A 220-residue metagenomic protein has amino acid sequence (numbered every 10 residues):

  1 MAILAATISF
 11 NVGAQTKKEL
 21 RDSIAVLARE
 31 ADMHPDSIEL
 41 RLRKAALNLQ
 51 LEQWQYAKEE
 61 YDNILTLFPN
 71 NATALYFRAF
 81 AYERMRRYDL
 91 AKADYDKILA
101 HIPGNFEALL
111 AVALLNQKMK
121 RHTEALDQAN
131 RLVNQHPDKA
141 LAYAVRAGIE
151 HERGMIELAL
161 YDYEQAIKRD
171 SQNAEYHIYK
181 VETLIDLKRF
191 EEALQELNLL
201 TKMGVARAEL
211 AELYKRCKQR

Functional and structural regions predicted by a protein language model:
K18-R21, D186-R220: Terminal, low-structured helical/coil segments at or just beyond the last alpha-helical repeat
E30, N63-I64, K97-I98, R131-L132 (+2 more regions): Canonical positions in the second alpha-helix
M33-H34, L67, H101-I102, Q135 (+2 more regions): Structural marker of alpha-solenoid helical repeat scaffolds
I38-E39, A72-T73, F106-E107, A140-L141 (+2 more regions): Helix-start (N-cap) detector for alpha-helical repeat units in TPR-like alpha-solenoids, especially tetratricopeptide
Q50, R84-M85, K118-M119, E152-R153 (+2 more regions): Register position in tetratricopeptide repeats
